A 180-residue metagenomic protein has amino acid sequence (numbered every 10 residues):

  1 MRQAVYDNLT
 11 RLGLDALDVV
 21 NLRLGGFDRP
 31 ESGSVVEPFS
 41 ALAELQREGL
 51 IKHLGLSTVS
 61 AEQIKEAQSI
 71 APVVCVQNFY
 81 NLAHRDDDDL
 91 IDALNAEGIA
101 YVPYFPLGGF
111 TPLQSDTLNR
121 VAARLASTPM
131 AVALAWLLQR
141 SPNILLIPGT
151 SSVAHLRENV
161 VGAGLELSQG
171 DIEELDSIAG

Functional and structural regions predicted by a protein language model:
M1-L12, S60-K65, D86: Short, acidic/polar
L9-R29: Active-site groove signature of glycoside hydrolases
G25-G180: Beta/alpha (TIM)-barrel catalytic core signal, keyed to glycine-rich beta->alpha loops juxtaposed to Asp/Glu that bind
